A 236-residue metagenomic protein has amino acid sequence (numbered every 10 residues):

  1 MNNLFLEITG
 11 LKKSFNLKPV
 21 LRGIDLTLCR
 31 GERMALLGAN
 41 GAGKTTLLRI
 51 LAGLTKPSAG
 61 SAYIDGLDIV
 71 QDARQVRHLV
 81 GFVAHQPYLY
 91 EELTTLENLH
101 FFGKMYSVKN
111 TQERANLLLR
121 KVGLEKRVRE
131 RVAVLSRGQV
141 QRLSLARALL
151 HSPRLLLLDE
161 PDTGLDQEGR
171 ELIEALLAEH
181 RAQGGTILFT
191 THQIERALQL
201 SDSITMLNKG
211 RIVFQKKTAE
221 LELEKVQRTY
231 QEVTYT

Functional and structural regions predicted by a protein language model:
A52: Helix-to-loop junction immediately C-terminal to a conserved catalytic motif
G60-D68, V76, F214: Conserved ABC transporter NBD signature motif
H100, K104-R127: Conserved ABC ATPase "signature" region
R131-L135: Conserved ABC ATPase signature
S152: Conserved catalytic motifs of ABC-family nucleotide-binding domains
L156-D159: Catalytic Walker B motif of ABC-type/P-loop ATPase nucleotide-binding domains
